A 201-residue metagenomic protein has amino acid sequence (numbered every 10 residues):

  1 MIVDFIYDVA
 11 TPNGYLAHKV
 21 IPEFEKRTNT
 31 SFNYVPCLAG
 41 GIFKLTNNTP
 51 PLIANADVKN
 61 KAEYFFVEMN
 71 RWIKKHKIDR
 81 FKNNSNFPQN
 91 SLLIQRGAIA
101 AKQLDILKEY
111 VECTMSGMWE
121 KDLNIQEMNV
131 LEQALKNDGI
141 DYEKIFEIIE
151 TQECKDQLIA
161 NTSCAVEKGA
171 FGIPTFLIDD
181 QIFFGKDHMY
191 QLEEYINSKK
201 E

Functional and structural regions predicted by a protein language model:
I2-V35, C113-E201: C-terminal cap of thioredoxin/glutaredoxin-like
L16-M118: Structural alpha/beta surface segment adjacent to cysteine/selenocysteine redox centers across thiol/disulfide enzymes
